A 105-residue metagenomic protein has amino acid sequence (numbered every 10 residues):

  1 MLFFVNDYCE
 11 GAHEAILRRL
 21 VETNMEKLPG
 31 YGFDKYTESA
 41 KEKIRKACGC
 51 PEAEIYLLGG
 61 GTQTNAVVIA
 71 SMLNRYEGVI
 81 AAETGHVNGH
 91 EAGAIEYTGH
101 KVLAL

Functional and structural regions predicted by a protein language model:
M1-R19: N-terminal amphipathic/basic leader segments beginning at the initiator methionine
F3, I55, V102-A104: Conserved beta-strand scaffold positions in the cores of enzyme catalytic domains, especially in NTP/NDP-utilizing
H13-G61, E83-G89, A94: Conserved N-terminal alpha-helix of the aminotransferase class I/II PLP-enzyme fold
T64-M72: Buried hydrophobic packing segments
L73-L105: PLP-dependent aminotransferase-like
